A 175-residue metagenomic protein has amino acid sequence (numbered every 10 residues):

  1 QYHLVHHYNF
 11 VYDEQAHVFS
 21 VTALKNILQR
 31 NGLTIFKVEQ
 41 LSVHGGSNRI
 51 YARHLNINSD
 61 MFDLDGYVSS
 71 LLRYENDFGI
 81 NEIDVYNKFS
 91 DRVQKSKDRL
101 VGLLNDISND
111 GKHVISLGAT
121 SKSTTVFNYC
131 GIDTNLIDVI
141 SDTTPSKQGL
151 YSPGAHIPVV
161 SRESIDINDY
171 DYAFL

Functional and structural regions predicted by a protein language model:
Q1-H17, V21-A23, L28: Short, glycine-/aromatic-enriched active-site segment of Class I SAM-dependent methyltransferases
Q1-L4, H44-S47, N58-S59, S123-T125 (+1 more regions): Flexible loop/turn segments at secondary-structure boundaries
D13-V18, V38, Y86, S90-Q94: Hydrophobic alpha-helical scaffolding
L33-H44: Conserved S-adenosyl-L-methionine
E39, R49-R53, S116-L117, F174-L175: Short beta-strand segments
G45-R92: Flexible, glycine-/basic-rich loop-and-beta segments that form/coincide with the SAM-dependent methyltransferase
G79-H113: Structural signature of PLP-dependent enzymes
L103-L175: A solvent-exposed beta-alpha-beta segment
